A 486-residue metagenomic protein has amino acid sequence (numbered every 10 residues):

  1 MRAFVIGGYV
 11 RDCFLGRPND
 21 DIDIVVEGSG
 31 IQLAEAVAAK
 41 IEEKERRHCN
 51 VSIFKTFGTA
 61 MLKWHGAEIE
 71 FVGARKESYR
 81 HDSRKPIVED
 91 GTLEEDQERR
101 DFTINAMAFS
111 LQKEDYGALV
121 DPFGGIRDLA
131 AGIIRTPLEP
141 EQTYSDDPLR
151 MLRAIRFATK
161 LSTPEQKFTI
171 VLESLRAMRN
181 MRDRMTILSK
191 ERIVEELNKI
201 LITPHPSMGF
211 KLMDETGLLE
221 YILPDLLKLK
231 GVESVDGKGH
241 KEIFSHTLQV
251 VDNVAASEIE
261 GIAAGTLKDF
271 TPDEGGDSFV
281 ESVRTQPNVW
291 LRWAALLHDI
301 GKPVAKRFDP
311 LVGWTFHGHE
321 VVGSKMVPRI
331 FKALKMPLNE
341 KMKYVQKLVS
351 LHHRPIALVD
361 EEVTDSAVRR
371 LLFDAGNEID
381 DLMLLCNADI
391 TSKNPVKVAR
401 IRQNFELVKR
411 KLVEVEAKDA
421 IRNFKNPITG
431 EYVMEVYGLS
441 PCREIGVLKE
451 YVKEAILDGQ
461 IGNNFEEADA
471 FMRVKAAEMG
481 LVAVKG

Functional and structural regions predicted by a protein language model:
M1-G486: Catalytic cores of the polymerase beta-like nucleotidyltransferase superfamily and closely associated nucleotide
